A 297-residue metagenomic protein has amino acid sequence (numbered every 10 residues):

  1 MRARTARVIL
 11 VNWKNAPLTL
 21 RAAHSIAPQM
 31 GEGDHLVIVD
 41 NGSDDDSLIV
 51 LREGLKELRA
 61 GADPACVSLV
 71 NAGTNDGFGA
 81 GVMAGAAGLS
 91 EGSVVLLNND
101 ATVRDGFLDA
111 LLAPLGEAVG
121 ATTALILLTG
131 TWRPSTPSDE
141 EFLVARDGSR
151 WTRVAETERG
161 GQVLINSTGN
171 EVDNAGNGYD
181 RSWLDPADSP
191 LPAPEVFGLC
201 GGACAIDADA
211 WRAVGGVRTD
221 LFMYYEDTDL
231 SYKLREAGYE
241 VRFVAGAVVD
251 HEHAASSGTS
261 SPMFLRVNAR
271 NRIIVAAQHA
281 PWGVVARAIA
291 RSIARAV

Functional and structural regions predicted by a protein language model:
S25, D40-I49, T74, R104: A conserved acidic beta->alpha catalytic loop
S25-G33: Short, acidic, metal-binding catalytic loop of nucleotide-sugar glycosyltransferases
G33-G42, S68-A72: Short beta-strand/loop segment that forms part of the nucleotide-sugar
N71-L89, N99, G169: Glycine-rich, basic loop-to-helix element that forms the pyrophosphate-binding segment of sugar-nucleotide handling
V94: Short aromatic/hydrophobic "clamp" motif used to bind/position activated sugar donors
D105-N166, N170-N177: Conserved donor NDP-sugar-binding/catalytic core segment of glycosyltransferases
E195-V248: A short, conserved alpha-helix in the catalytic core of glycosyltransferases
A237-V297: Active-site-adjacent helix/loop segment of glycosyltransferases that harbors family-specific signature motifs
